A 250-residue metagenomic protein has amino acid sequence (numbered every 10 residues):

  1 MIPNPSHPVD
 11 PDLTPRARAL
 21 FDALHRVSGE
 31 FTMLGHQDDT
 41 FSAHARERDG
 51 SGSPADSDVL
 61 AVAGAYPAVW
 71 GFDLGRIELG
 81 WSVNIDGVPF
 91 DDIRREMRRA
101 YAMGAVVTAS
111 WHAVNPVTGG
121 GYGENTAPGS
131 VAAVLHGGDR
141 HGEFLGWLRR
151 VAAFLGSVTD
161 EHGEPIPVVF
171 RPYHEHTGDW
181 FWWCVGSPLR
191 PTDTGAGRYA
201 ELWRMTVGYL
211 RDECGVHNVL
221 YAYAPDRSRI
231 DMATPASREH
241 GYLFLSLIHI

Functional and structural regions predicted by a protein language model:
M1-A68: N-terminal module-boundary/linker segments of secreted carbohydrate-active enzymes
L34, A68-F72, V107-A109, V168-P172 (+1 more regions): Hydrophobic faces of well-ordered beta-strands that scaffold small-molecule active sites in alpha/beta enzyme cores
F41-A43, E78-L79, R229-D231: Flexible loop/turn segments at secondary-structure boundaries
A65, E164, G241: Structured loop/turn residues at beta-strand edges in well-structured enzyme cores
G75, L79-M205, D212, V216: Substrate-binding cleft of extracellular glycoside hydrolase catalytic domains
Y173-G178, P225-D231: Short, internal active-site loops enriched in acidic
R227-F244: Distinct, well-ordered alpha-helical segments
I248-I250: Conserved small/polar residues in nucleotide/adenosyl-binding loops
